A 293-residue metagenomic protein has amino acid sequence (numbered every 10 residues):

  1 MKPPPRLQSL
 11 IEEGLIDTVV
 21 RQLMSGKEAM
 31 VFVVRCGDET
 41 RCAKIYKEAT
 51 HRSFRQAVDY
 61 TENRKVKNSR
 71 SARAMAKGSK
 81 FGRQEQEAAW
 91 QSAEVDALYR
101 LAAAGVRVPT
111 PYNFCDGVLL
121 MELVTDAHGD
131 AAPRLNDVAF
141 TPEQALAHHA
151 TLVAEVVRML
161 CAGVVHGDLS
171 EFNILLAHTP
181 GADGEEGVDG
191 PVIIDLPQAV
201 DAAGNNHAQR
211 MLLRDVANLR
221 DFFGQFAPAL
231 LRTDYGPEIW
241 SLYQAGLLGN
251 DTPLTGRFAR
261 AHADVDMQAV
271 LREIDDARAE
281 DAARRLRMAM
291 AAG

Functional and structural regions predicted by a protein language model:
M1-A131, C161: Conserved ATP-binding subdomain of kinase catalytic cores across diverse folds
M1-S25, E143, A147, T151 (+4 more regions): Regulatory N- and C-terminal appendages and interdomain linkers associated with kinase/kinase-like NTP transferase
R35, L176-P180: Short, low-complexity Ser/Thr-rich regulatory SLiMs
A88-V95, H149, Q209, L213-V216: Amphipathic alpha-helical transducer elements in NTP-driven molecular machines
V124, I194-V200: Activation of the activation-loop gatekeeper triad in protein kinase-fold domains
G129-T141: AlphaC helix of the protein kinase catalytic domain
C161-E171, L176: Catalytic-loop of the protein kinase fold
V200-H207: Short beta-alpha connecting loops at secondary-structure transitions that line or flank enzyme active sites
